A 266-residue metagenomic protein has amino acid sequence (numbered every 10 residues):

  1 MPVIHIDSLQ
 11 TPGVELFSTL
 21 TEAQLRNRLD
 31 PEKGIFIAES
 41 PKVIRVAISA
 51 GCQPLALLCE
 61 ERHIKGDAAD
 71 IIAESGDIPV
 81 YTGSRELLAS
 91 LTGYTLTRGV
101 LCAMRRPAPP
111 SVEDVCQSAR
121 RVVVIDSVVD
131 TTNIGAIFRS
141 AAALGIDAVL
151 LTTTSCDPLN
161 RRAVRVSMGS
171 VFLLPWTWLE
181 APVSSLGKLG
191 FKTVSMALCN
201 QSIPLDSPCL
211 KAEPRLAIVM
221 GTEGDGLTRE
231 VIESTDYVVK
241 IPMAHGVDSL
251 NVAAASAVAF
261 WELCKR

Functional and structural regions predicted by a protein language model:
M1-D67, S155-C156: Boundary-proximal intrinsically disordered activation/regulatory segments immediately upstream of a helical core
I4, S49, V80-T82, R105-Q201: RNA substrate-binding interface of SAM-dependent RNA methyltransferases
I6, F36, D126-S127, T152-T153 (+3 more regions): Glycine- and other small-residue-rich loops at beta-strand/loop junctions that grip anionic moieties
S40, V129-I137, L250-A255: Amphipathic alpha-helical repeat scaffolds
K65-D77, V231: Short, aromatic/basic amphipathic alpha-helical patches
E74-G93: A glycine-rich helix N-cap at a beta->alpha junction
C102, S140-L144, T153-F172, R229-R266: Structured adenosyl-cofactor binding patch, chiefly the S-adenosyl-L-methionine
S195-V247: Active-site/ligand-binding-proximal alpha/beta "capping" segment
